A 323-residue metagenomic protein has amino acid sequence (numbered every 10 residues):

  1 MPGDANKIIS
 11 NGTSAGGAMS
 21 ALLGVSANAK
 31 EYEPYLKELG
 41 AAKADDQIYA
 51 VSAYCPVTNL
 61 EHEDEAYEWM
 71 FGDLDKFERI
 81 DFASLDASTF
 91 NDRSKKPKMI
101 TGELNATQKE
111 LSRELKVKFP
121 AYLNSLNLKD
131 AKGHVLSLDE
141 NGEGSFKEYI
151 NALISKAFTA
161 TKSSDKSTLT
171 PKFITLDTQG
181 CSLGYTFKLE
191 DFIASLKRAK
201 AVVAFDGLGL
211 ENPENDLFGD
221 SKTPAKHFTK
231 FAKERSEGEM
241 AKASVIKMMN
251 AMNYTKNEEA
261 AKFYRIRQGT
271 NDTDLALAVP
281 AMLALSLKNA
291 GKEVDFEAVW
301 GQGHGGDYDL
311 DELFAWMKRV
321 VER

Functional and structural regions predicted by a protein language model:
P2-D73: Primarily recognizes the serine-hydrolase "nucleophile elbow" in alpha/beta-hydrolase and SGNH/GDSL folds
P2-K7, F263, E293-D295: Residues at or immediately flanking beta-strands
A15-G16, M240-A251, L275-V279, G305-L310: Phosphate/oxyanion-binding active-site loops and adjacent basic polyanion-contact surfaces
S26-L36, A44-D45, P56, M70-D75 (+4 more regions): Mobile cap/lid helix-loop segments that gate and shape the active-site cleft of serine hydrolases
K30-Y32, D272-L275: Short substrate-entry loop that stabilizes the transition state in hydrolases
D45-Y49, E258-Y264: Short, proline-enriched alpha-helix->beta-strand connector loops that line the catalytic pocket of alpha/beta-hydrolase
D46-K109: Extended catalytic-interface subdomain
E63-W69, G102-L169, R265-D272, V279-R323: C-terminal catalytic histidine-bearing segment of alpha/beta-hydrolase fold enzymes
